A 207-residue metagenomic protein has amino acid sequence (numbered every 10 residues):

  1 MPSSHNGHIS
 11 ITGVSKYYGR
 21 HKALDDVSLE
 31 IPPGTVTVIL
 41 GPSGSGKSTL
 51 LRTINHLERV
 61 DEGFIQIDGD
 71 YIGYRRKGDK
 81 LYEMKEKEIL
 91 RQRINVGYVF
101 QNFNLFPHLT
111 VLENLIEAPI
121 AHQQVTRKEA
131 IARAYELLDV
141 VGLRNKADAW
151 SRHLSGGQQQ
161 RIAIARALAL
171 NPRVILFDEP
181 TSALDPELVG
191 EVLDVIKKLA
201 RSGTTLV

Functional and structural regions predicted by a protein language model:
I72-G97, R127-K128, R201: ABC ATPase NBD coupling module
L109-E117: Short coil-to-helix segment of the ABC ATPase nucleotide-binding domain corresponding to the Q-loop/switch region
W150-L154, Q158: Conserved ABC ATPase signature
N171: Conserved catalytic motifs of ABC-family nucleotide-binding domains
I175-D178: Catalytic Walker B motif of ABC-type/P-loop ATPase nucleotide-binding domains
P186-L188: Helix N-cap at the start of a conserved alpha-helix in ABC-type nucleotide-binding domains
